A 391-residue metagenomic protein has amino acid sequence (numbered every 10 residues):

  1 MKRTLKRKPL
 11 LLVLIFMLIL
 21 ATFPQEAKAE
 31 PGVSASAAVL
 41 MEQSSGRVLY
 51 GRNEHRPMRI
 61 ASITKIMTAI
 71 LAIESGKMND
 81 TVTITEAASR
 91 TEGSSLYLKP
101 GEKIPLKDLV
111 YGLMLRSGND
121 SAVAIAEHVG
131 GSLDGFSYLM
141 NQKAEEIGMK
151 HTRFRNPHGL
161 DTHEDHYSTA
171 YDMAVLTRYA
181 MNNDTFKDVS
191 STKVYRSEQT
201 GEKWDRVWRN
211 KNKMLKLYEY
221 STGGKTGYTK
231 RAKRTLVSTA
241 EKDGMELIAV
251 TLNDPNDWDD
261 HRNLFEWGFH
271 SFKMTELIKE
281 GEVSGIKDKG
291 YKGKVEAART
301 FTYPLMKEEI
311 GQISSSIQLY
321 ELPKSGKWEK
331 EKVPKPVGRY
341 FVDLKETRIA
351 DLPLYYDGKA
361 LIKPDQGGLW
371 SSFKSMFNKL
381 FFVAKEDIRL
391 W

Functional and structural regions predicted by a protein language model:
M1-K2, A88: N-terminal export/targeting signals for secretion/compartment entry
K2-A29: Sec-dependent N-terminal signal peptides of Gram-positive bacterial secreted proteins and lipoproteins
L5, D80-V82, R153, V189-S190 (+1 more regions): A generic structural-conservation signal
K6, I60, L106, Q366-L369: Structural motif marking the loop-to-transmembrane transition
Q25-D184: Active-site-adjacent loops and short helices of periplasmic peptidoglycan-processing enzymes
E164-Y167, Y171-W391: Domain-terminus/edge residues, biased toward the C-terminal soluble/receptor-binding domains of extracytoplasmic
